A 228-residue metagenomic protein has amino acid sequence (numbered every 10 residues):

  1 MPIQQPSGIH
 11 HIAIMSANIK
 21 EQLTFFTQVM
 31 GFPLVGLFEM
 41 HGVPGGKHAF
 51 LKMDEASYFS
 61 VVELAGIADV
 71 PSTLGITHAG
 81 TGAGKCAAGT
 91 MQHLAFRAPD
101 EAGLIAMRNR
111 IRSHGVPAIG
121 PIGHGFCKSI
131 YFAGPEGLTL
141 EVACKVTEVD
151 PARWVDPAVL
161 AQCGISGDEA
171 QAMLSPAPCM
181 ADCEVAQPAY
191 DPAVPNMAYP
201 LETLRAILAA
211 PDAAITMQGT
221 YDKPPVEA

Functional and structural regions predicted by a protein language model:
M1-P2, R108-A228: Vicinal oxygen chelate
M1-Q5, D69-S72: Short acidic N-proximal helix/loop "leader" segments that mark the beginning of a domain or an inter-domain linker
S7, M30, G89, V116 (+1 more regions): Structured loop/turn residues at beta-strand edges in well-structured enzyme cores
G8-N18, F50-M53, T73-R110, K128-A133: Vicinal oxygen chelate
M15-G66: Core segments of cupin and vicinal oxygen chelate
T24, Q28, I105-N109, S113: Replace "anionic and nucleotidyl ligands
D69-A83, V155-A158, C163-I165: Conserved acyl-donor/pantetheine-binding loop and adjacent beta-alpha core of acyl/acetyltransferases and related
